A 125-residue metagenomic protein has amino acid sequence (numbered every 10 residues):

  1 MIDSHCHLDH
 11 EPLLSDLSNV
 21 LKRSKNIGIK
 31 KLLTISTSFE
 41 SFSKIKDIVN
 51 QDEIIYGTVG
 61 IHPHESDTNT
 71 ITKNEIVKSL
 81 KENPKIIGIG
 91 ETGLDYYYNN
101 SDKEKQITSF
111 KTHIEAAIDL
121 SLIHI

Functional and structural regions predicted by a protein language model:
M1-L122: Mid-domain alpha/beta scaffold segments of enzyme catalytic cores
